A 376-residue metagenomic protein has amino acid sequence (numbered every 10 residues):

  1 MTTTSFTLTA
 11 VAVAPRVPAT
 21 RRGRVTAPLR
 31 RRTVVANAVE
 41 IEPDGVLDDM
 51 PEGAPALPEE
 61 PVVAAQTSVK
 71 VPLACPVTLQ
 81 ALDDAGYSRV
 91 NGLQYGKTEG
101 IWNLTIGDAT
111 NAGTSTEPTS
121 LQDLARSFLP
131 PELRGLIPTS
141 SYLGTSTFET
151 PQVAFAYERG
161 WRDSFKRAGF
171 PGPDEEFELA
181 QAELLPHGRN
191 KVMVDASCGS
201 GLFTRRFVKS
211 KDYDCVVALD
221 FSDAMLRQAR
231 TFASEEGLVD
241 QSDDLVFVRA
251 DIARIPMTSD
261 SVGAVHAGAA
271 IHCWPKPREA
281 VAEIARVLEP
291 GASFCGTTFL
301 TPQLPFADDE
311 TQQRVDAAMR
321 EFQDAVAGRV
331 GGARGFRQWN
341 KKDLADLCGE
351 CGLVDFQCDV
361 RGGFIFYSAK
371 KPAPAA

Functional and structural regions predicted by a protein language model:
M1-G23: N-terminal chloroplast transit peptides
I41-T147: N-terminal auxiliary segments of SAM/dcSAM-dependent transferases
E99, N103-R189, L202-R206, Q228 (+1 more regions): Conserved class I S-adenosyl-L-methionine
K191-R254: Class I SAM-dependent methyltransferase SAM/SAH-binding core
A253-V265: A short acidic, Gly/Pro-enriched loop at the edge of an enzyme's catalytic core that lines a small-molecule cofactor
G263-P277: A short SAM/SAH-binding and catalytic strip from SAM-dependent methyltransferases
R278-P290: A short glycine-rich, Lys/Arg-flanked "PGG" loop and its adjoining helix->strand segment in the class I
C295-Y367: C-terminal alpha-helical "lid/dimerization" subdomain adjacent to the S-adenosyl-L-methionine
